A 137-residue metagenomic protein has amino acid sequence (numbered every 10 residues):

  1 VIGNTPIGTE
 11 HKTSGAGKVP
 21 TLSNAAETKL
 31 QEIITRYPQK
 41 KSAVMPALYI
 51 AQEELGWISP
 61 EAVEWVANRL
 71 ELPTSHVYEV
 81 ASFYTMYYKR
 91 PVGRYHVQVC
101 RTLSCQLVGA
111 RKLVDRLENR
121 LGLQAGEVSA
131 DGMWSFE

Functional and structural regions predicted by a protein language model:
V1-E137: Signature of N-terminal electron-transfer/Fe-S-associated modules in redox systems
